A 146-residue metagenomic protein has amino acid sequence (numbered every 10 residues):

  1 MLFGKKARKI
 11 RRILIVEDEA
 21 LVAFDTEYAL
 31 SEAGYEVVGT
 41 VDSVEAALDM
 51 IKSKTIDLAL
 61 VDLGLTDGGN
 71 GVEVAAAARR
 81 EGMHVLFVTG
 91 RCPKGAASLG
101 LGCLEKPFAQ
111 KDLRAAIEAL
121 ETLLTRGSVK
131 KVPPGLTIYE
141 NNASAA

Functional and structural regions predicted by a protein language model:
M1-R12, Q110-A146: Non-catalytic signal-transmission and effector/linker regions of two-component phosphorelay proteins
E17: Conserved acidic carboxylate
A20-G39: Two-component/phosphorelay signaling modules centered on CheY-like receiver
E27, T40-L58: Acidic, metal-coordinating helix/loop segments flanking the phosphotransfer/catalytic sites of two-component signaling
D62-L63: Active-site residues of response regulator receiver
G69-M83: Short amphipathic alpha-helix used as the core "switch/output" element in two-component signaling
K106: A Lys-centered signature of the CheY-like receiver
